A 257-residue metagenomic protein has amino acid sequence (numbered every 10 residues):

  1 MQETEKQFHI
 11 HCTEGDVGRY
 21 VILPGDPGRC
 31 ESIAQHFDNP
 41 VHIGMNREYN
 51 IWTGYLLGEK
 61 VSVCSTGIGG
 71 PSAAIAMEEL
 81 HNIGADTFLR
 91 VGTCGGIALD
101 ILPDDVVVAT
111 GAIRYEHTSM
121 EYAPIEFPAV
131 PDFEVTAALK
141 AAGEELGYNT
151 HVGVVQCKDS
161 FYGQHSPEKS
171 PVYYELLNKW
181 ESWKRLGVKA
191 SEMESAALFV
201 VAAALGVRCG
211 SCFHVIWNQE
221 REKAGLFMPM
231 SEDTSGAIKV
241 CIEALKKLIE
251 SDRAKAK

Functional and structural regions predicted by a protein language model:
M1-A138: Metabolite-binding pocket within alpha/beta catalytic cores that recognizes anionic/polar moieties
P27, G95, Q156-Y162, A197 (+2 more regions): Glycine-rich beta-alpha junction loops
P40-G44, G147-V154, E250-K257: Flexible, glycine/charged-enriched surface loops at secondary-structure junctions
D86-T87, K189, R208: Short acidic/polar active-site loop segments enriched in Thr and Asp
V130-G187: Active-site rim beta-loop-alpha module in soluble metabolic enzymes
A138-L146, V201, V240-S251: Generic non-transmembrane alpha-helical segments
A196-M230: Zn-dependent metallopeptidase/amidohydrolase metal-coordination segment
Q219-K257: His/Asp/Glu-rich mid-to-C-terminal helical/loop segments that flank catalytic regions of hydrolases
